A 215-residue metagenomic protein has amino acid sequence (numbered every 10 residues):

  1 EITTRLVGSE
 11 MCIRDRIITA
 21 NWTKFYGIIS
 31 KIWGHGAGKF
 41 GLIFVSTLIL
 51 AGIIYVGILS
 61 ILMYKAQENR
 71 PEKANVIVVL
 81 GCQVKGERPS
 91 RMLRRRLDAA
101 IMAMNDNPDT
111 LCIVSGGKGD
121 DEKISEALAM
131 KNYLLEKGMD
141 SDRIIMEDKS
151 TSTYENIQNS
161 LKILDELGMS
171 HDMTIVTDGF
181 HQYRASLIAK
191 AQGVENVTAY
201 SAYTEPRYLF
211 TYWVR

Functional and structural regions predicted by a protein language model:
E1-G8, C12-I13: Single conserved hydrophobic/aromatic residue that forms the stacking wall/gate of nucleotide- or nucleobase-binding
I2-T3, I18, D109, M169: Intrinsically disordered/low-complexity terminal segments and short unstructured peptides
D15-T47: Cytosolic-side transmembrane helix boundary signature
G38, I54-V214: A structural signal for short, hydrophobic/glycine-enriched beta-strand patches
L48-I53: Alpha-helical membrane-embedded segments
